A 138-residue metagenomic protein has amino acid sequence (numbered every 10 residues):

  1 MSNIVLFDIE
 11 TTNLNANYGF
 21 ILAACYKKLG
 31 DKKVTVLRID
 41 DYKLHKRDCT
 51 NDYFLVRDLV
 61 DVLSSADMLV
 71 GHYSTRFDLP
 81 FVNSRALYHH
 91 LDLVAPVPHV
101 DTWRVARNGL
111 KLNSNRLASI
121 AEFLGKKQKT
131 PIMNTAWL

Functional and structural regions predicted by a protein language model:
M1-Y26, G30-K33: Entry/capping segment at the start of metal-dependent catalytic domains with acidic active-site entry clusters
L29, L87, K126: Residue-level marker of positions within ordered structural domains that often coincide with functionally constrained
V34-E122: Conserved DEDDh/DEDDy metal-dependent 3′-5′ exonuclease domain
V70, S119-L138: Acidic, Mg2+-coordinating catalytic module of metal-dependent nucleases/exonucleases that use a two-metal-ion mechanism
